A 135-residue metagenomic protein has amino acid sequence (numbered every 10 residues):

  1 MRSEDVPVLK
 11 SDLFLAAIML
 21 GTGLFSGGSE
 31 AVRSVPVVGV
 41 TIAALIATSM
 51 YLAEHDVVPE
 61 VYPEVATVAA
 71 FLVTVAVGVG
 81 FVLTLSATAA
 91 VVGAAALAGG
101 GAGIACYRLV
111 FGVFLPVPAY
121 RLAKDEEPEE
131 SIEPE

Functional and structural regions predicted by a protein language model:
M1-A17, V61-Y62, Y107-E135: Haloarchaeal acidic low-complexity proteome signature biased toward cell-envelope/secretome components but also
E4-G39: Membrane-helix boundary elements
A16-L24, I46, V73-G80: Hydrophobic, membrane-inserted alpha-helices
G23-G27, S49-E54, V82-S86, Y107-F111 (+1 more regions): Membrane-water interface at transmembrane helix exits
T41-Y51, L97-R108: Alpha-helical transmembrane segments and their membrane-interface exit regions
I42-V61, A76-V79: Canonical alpha-helical transmembrane segments
E60-F71: Cytoplasmic-side transmembrane-helix entry/capping segments in multi-pass membrane proteins
A76-A98: Membrane-helix boundary connector in multi-pass membrane proteins
